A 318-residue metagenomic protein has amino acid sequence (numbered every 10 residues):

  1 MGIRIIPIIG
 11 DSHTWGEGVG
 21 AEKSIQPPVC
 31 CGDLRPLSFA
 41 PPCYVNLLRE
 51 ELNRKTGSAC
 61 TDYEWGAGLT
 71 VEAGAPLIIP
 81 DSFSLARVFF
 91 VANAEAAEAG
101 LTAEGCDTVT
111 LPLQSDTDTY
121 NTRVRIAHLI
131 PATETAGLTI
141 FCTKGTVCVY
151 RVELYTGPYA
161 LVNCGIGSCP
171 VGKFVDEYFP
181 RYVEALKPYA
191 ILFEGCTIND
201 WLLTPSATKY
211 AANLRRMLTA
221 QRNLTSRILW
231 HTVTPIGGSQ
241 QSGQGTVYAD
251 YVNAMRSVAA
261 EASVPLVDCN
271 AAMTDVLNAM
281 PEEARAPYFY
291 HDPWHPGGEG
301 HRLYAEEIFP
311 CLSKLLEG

Functional and structural regions predicted by a protein language model:
M1-I8: Membrane/wall-proximal cationic-aromatic binding patches
I5, W15-A212: Conserved SGNH/GDSL esterase-like catalytic core that processes O-acyl groups on lipids and polysaccharides
I9-S12, N163-S168, E194-N199, H231-P235 (+2 more regions): Active-site-proximal beta-strand/loop segments in catalytic clefts of secreted hydrolases
S12, P180-A185, R216-A220, C311: A generic secondary-structure signal
L52-K55, M217-L229, A254-V267: A structural motif corresponding to the C-terminal end of an alpha-helix and its immediate exit/capping segment
R181, K209-A220, D250-S257: Alpha-helical scaffolding segments of alpha/beta enzyme cores, especially the outer helices of TIM-barrel or partial
K187-T197, N213-L218, R222, R227-T234: Conserved, well-ordered alpha-helix/loop/beta-strand core segments that scaffold catalytic motifs
W201, V233-G318: Catalytic His-Asp segment of secreted/periplasmic serine-dependent ester chemistry enzymes
